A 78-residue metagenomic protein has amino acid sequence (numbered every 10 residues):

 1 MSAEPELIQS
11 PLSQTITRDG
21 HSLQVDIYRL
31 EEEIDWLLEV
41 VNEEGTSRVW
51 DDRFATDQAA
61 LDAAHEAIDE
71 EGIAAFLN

Functional and structural regions predicted by a protein language model:
M1-I34: Short N-terminal "domain-start" leader segments that mark the transition from disordered tails or signal peptides into
E6, Y28, V41, R53-F54: Intrinsically disordered, low-complexity regions of eukaryotic proteins
I16, G20, F54, Q58 (+1 more regions): Solvent-exposed, flexible loop/coil residues
Y28-R48: Short aromatic-glycine-(Arg/Gly/Cys) micro-motifs in beta-strand/loop hairpins
I34-W36, T56-A67: Short, surface-exposed linear segments at secondary-structure transitions and domain or protein termini
G45-A59: A short, exposed loop/beta-hairpin motif centered on an aromatic-Gly-Thr core
E66-N78: Short arginine-rich
